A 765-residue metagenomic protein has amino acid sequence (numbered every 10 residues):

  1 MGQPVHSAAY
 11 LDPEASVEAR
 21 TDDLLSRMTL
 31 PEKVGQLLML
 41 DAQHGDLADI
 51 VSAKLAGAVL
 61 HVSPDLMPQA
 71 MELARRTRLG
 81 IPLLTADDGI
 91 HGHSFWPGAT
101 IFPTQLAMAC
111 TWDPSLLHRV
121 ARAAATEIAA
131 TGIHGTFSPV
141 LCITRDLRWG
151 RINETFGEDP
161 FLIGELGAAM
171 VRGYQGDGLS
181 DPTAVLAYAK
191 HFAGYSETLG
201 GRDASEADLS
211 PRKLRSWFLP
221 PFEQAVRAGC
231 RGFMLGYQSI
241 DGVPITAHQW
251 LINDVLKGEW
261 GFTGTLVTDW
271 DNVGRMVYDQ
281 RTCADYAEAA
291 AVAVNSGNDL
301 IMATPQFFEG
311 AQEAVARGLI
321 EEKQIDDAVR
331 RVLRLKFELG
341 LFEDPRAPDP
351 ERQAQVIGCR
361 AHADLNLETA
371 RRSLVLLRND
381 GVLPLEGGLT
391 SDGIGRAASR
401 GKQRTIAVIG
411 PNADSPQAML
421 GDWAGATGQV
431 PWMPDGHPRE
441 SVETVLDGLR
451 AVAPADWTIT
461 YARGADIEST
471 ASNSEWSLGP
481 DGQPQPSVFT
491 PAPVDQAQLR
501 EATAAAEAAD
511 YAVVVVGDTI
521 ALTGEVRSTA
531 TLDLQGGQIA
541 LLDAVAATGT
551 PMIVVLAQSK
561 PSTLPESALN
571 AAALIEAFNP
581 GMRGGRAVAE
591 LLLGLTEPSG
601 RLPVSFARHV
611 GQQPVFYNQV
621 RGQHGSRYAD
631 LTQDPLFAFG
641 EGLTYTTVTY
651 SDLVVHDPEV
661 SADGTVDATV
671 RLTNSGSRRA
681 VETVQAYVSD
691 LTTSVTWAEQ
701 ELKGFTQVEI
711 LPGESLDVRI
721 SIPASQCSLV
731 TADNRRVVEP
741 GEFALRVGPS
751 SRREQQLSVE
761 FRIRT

Functional and structural regions predicted by a protein language model:
M1-T731, E739-R753, R762-R764: Glycoside hydrolase catalytic-domain context in secreted enzymes
